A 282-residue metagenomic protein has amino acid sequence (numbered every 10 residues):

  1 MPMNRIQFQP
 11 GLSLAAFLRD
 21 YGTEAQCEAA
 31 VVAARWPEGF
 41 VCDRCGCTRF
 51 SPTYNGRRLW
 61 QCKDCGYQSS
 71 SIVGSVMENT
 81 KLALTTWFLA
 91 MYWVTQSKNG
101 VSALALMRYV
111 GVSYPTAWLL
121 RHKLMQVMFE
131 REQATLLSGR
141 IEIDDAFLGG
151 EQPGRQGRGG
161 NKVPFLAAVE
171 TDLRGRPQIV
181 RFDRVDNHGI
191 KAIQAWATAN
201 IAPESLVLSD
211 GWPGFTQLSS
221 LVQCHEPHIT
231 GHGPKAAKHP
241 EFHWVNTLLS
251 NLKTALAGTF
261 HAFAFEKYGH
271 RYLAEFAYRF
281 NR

Functional and structural regions predicted by a protein language model:
M1-R282: Residue-level recognition of single "structural anchor" positions that define or cap local secondary structure
